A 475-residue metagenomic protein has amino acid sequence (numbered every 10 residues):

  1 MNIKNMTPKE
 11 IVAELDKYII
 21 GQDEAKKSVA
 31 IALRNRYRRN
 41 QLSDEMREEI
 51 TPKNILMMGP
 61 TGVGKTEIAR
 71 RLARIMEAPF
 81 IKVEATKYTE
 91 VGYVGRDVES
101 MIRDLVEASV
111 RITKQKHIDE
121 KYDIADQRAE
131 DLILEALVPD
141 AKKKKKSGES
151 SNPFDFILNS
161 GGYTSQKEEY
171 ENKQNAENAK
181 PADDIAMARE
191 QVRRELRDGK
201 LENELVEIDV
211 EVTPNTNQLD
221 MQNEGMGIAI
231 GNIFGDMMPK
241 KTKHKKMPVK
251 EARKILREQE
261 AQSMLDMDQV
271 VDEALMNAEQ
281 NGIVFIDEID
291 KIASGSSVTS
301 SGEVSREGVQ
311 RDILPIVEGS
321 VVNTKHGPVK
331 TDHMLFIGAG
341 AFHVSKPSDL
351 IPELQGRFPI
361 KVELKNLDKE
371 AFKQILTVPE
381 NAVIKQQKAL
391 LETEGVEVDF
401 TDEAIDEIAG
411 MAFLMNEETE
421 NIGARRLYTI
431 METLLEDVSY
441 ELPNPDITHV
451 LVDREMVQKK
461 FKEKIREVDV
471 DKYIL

Functional and structural regions predicted by a protein language model:
M1-L475: Non-catalytic accessory segments flanking P-loop/AAA+ NTPase cores
